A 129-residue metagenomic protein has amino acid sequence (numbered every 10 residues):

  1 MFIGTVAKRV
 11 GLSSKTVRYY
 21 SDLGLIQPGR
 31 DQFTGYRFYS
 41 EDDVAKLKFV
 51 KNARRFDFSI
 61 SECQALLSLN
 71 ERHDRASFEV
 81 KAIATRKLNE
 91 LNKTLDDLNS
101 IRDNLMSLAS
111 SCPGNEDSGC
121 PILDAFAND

Functional and structural regions predicted by a protein language model:
F2-K8, Q27-R30, E41-D129: Arg/Lys-rich, alpha-helical DNA-contact motif
I3-V6, S13-T16, F33: Short glycine/proline-centered loop/turn elements that form peptide/ligand docking sites
V10, V17, S21, R54: DNA major-groove recognition helix of helix-turn-helix
Y20, F33, L66: Residue-level "edge-of-site" marker
G24: Glycine-centered, phosphate/nucleic-acid-interacting loop/turn motifs that mediate DNA/RNA or nucleotide
T34-S40: Minor-groove-contacting beta-hairpin "wing" of winged helix-turn-helix DNA-binding domains
